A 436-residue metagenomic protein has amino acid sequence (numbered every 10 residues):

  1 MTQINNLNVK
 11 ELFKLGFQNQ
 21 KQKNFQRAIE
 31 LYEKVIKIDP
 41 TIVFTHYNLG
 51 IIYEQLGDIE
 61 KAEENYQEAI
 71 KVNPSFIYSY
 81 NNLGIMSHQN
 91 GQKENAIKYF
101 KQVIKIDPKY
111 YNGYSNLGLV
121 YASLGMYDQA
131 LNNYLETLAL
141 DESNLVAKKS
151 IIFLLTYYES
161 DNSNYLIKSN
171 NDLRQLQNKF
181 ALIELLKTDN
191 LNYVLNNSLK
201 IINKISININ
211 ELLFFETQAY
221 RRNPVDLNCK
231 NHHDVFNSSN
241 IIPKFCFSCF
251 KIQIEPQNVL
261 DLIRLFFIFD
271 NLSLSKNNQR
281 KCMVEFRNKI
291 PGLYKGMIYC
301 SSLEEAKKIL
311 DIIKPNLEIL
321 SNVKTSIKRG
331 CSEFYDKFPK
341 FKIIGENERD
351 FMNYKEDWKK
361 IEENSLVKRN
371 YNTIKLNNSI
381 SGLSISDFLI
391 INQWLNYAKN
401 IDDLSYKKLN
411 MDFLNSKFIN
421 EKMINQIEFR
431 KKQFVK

Functional and structural regions predicted by a protein language model:
M1-L12: TPR-adjacent "capping" and linker segments in tetratricopeptide-repeat scaffold/adaptor proteins
K10-K21, F44-Q55, Y78-Q89, Y111-L119 (+1 more regions): Conserved alpha-helical positions within TPR/SEL1-like repeat arrays
K149-K436: Structured alpha/beta or helical-core interaction and ligand-binding surfaces enriched in interleaved
